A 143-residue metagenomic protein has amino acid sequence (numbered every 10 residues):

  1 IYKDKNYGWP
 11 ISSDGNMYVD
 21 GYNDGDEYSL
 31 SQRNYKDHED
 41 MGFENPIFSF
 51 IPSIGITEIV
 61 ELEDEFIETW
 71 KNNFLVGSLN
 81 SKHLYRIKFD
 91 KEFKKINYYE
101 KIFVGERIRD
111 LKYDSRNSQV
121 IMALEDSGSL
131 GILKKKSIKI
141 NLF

Functional and structural regions predicted by a protein language model:
I1-N97, S129, K135-I138: Beta-propeller domain segments
V76, F103, M122: Small/polar loops that bind or transfer phosphate-bearing groups
K94-S115: Conserved blade-ending motifs and adjacent loop-strand segments that build the rim/top face of beta-propeller domains
K112-F143: Blade-level signature of beta-propeller repeat domains, shared across WD40, Kelch, NHL, RCC1 and BNR/Asp-box propellers
